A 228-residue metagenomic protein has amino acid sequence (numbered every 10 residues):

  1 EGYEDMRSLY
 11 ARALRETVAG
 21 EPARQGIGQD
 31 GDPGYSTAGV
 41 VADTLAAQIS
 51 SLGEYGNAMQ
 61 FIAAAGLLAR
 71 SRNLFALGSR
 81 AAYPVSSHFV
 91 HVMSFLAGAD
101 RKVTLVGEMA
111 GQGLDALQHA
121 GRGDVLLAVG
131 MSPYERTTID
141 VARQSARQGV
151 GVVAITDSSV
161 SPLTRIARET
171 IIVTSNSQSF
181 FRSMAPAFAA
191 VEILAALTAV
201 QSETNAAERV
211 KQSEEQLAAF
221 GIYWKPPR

Functional and structural regions predicted by a protein language model:
E1-M59: HTH-adjacent hinge/linker in prokaryotic transcriptional regulators
E4, S36-D43, A47, A58-I62 (+4 more regions): Generic alpha-helical secondary structure signal
A11, R15, A195-A199, E203 (+1 more regions): A short, amphipathic alpha-helical segment
V40, T44, G56-M59, A63 (+5 more regions): Conserved active-site and cofactor/substrate-binding residues in soluble primary-metabolism enzymes
R70-S202: Glycine-rich phosphate-binding loops that contact phosphosugars or nucleotide phosphates
Q201-R228: Internal, active-site/partner-interface "lid" segment
